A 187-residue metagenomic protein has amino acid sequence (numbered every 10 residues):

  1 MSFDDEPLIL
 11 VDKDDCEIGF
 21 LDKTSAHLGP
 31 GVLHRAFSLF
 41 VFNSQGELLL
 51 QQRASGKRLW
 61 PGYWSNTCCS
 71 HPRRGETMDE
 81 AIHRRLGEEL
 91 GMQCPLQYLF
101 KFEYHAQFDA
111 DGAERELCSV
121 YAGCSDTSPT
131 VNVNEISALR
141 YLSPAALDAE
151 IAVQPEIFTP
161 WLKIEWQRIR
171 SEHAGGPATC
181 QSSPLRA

Functional and structural regions predicted by a protein language model:
S2-S38, F42-S44: Acidic, metal-coordinating catalytic segment for phosphate/diphosphate chemistry, firing primarily on the Nudix
G29-G31, L59-W64, Y141-S143: A short, polar/proline- and glycine-enriched secondary-structure boundary/capping micro-motif
G31-L33, W60, D111-R115: A generic structural micro-feature
A36-C68: A glycine-rich, hydrophobic loop/mini-helix early in the fold
L49-L50, S65-L99, Y121: The catalytic Nudix box helix
R74, F100-H105, D109-A187: Nudix hydrolase/Nudix homology domain
